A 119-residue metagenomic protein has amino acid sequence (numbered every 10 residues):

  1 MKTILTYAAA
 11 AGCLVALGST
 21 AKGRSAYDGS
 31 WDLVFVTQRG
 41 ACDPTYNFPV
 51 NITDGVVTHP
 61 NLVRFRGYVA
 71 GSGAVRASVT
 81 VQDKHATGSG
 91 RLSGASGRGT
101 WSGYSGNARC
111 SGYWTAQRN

Functional and structural regions predicted by a protein language model:
M1-A8: Bacterial N-terminal signal peptides that target proteins for export
A8-A16: Bacterial N-terminal signal peptides
G18-G23: Sec/Tat signal peptide C-region and signal peptidase I cleavage site
R24-N119: Central antiparallel beta-sheet cores of small beta-barrel/beta-sandwich binding domains
